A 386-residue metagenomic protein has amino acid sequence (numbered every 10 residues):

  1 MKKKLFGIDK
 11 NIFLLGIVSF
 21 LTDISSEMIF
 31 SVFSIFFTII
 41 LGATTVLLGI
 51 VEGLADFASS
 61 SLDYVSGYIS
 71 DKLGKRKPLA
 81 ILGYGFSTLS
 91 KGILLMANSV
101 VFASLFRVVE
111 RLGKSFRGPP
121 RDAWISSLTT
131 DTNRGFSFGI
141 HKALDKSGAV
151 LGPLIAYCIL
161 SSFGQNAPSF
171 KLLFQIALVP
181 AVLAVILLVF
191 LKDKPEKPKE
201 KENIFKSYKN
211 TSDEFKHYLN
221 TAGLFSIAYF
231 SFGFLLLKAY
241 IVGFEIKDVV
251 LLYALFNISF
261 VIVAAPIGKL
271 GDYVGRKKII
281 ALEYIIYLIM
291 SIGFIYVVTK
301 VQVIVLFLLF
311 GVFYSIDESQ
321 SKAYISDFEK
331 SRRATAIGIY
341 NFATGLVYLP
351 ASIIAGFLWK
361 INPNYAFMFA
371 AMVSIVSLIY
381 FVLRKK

Functional and structural regions predicted by a protein language model:
K2-S60, E214-L252: Helix-loop boundary and gating motifs at the non-cytosolic
I35-I40, L151-S169, P350-Y365: Transmembrane alpha-helix termini and helix-breaking/packing motifs in multi-pass membrane transporters
L62-G74, L160, A264-G275, W359: Helix-to-loop junctions at the C-terminal end of transmembrane segments in multipass secondary transporters
P78-G92, L178, K278-G293, A371: Structural signature of the two symmetry-related core transmembrane helices
F106-S147: Cytoplasmic helix-loop-helix junction between adjacent transmembrane helices in 12-TM secondary transporters
G139-A156, N341-A351: Glycine-rich segments within core transmembrane alpha-helices of 12-TM secondary carriers
L178-K199, S377-K385: C-terminal membrane-cytosol helix-exit motif in multi-pass small-molecule transporters
R276-S321: C-terminal transmembrane helical hairpin of 12-TM major facilitator-type secondary transporters
